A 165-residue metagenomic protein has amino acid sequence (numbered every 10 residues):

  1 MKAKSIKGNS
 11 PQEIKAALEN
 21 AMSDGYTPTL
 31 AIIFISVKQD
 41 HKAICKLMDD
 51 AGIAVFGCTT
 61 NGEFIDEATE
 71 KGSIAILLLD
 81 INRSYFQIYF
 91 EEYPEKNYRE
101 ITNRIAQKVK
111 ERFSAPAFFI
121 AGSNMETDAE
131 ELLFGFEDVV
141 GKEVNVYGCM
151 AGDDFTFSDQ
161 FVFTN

Functional and structural regions predicted by a protein language model:
M1-N165: Cofactor- and metal-binding active-site motifs of prokaryotic enzymes that mediate redox/radical or nucleophilic
